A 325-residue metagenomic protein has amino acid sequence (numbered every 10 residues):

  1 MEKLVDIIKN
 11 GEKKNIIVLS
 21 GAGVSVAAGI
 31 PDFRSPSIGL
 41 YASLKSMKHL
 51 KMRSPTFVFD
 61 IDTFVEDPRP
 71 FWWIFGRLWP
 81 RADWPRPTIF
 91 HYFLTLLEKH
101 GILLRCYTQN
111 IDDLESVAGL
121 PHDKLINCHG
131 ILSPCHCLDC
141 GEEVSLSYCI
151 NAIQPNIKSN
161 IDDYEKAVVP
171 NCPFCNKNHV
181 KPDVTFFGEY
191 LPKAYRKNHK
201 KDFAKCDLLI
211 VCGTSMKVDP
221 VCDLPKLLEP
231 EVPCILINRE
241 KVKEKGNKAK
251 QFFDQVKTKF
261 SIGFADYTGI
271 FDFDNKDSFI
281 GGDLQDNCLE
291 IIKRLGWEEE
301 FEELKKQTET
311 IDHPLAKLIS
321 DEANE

Functional and structural regions predicted by a protein language model:
M1-E325: Conserved catalytic core of sirtuin-type NAD+-dependent deacylases
